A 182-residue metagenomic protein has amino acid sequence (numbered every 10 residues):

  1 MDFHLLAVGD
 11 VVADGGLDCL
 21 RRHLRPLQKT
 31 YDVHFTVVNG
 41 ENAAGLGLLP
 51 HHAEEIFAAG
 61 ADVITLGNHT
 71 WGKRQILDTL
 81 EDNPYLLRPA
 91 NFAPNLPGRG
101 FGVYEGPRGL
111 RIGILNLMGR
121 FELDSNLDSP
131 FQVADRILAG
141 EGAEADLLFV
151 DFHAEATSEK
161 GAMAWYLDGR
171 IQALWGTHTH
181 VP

Functional and structural regions predicted by a protein language model:
M1-P182: Acidic, metal/ion-coordinating pockets
